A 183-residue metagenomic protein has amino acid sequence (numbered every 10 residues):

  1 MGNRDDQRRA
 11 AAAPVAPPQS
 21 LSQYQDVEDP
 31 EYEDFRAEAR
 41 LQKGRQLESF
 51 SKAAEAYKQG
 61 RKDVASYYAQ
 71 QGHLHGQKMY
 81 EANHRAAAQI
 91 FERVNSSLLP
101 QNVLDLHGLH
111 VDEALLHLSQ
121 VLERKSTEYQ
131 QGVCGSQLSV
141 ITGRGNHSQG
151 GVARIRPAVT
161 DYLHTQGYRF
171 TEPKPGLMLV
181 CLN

Functional and structural regions predicted by a protein language model:
M1-N183: N-terminal targeting/trafficking signals and adjacent low-complexity tails
